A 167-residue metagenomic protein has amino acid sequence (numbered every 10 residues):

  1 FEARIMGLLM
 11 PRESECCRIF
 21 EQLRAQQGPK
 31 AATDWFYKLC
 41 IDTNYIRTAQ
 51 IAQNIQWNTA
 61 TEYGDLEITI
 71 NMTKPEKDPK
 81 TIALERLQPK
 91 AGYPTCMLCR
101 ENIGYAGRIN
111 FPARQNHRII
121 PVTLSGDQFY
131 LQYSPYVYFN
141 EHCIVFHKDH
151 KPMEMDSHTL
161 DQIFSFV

Functional and structural regions predicted by a protein language model:
F1-T159: Active-site microenvironments that recognize anionic phosphate/pyrophosphate groups
S157-V167: A long amphipathic alpha-helix within ATP-dependent nucleotide-binding catalytic cores
